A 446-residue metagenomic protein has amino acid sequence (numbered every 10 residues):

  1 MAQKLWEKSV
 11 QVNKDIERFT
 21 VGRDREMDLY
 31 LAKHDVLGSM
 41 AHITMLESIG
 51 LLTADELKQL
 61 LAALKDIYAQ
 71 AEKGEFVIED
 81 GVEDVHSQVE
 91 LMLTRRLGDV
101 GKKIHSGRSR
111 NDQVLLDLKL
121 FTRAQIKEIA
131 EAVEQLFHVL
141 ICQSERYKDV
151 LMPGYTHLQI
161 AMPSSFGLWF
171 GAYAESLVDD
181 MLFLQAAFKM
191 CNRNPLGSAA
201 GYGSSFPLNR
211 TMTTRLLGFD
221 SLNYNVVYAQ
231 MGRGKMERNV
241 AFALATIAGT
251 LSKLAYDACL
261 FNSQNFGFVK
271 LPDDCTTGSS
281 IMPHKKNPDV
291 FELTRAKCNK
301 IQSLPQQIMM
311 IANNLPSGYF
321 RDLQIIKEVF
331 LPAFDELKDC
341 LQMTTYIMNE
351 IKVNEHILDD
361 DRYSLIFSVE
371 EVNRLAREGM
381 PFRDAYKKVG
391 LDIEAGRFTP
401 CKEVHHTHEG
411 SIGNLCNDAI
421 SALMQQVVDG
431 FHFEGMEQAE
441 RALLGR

Functional and structural regions predicted by a protein language model:
M1-G203, L208-T214, S221, T277-G278 (+3 more regions): A helix-coil-helix interface module used to build multimeric assemblies and to scaffold catalytic/cofactor sites
A2-G38, D99-V100, G267, M282-R446: Glycine-rich cofactor/substrate-binding loops
H42, A63-Q70, M92, R96 (+12 more regions): Generic, well-ordered alpha-helical scaffold segments in large soluble proteins
L60-L64, L217, D273-C275, V389-G396: A general structural motif at alpha-helix termini
H105, R110-Q113, H157-S164, L168 (+9 more regions): Alpha-helix capping and helix-loop boundary segments enriched in small/acidic/polar residues
K119, R123-A130, E134, I141 (+10 more regions): Short amphipathic alpha-helical segments with heptad-repeat character
R146, F183-A186, M190, F219-V226 (+6 more regions): Conserved helix-loop functional segments at active or binding sites
L217-P305: Acidic, glycine-rich loop-and-beta core segments that form the ion-binding/anion-interacting portion of active sites
